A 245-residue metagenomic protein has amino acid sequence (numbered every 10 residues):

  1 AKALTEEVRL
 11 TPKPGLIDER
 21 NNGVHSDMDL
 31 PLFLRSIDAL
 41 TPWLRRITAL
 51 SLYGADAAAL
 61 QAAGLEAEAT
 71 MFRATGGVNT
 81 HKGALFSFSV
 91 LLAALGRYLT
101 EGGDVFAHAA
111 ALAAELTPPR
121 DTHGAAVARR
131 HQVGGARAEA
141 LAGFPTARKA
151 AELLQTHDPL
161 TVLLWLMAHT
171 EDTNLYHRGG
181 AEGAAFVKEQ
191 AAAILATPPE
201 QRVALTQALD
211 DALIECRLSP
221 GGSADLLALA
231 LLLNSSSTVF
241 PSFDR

Functional and structural regions predicted by a protein language model:
A1-Y53, A57-A58, K82, L95-D211 (+3 more regions): Phosphate-rich cofactor/ligand-interacting catalytic cores and adjacent structured alpha/beta frameworks
A55-T75: Active-site cofactor/substrate anionic-group-binding motifs, chiefly glycine- and Lys/Arg-rich phosphate-binding loops
G64-A67, A93-G96, A109, A113 (+3 more regions): Small-side-chain structural scaffolding
T75-L92, G96, C216-L232: Conserved phosphate/anionic-ligand binding catalytic regions in large, soluble enzymes, centered on
